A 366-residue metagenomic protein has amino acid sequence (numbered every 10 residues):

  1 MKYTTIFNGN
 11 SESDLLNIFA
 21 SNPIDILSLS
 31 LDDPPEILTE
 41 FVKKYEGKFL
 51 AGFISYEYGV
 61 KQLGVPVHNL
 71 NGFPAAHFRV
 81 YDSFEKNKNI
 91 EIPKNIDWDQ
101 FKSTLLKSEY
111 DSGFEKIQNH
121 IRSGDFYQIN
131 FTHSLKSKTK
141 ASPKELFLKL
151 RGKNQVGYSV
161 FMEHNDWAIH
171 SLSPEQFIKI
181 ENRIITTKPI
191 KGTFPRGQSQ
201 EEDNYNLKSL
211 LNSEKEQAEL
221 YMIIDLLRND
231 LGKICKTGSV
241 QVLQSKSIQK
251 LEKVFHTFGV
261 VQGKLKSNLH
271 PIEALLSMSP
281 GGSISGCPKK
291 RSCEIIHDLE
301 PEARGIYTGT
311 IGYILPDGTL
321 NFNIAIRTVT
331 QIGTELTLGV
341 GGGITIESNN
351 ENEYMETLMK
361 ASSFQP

Functional and structural regions predicted by a protein language model:
M1-P366: Extended alpha-helical targeting/anchoring segments, especially N-terminal organellar/secretory targeting helices
